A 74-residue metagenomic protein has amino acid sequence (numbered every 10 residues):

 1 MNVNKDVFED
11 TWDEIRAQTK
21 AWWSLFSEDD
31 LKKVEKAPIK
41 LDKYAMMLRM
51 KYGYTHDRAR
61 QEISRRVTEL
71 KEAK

Functional and structural regions predicted by a protein language model:
M1-K74: Intrinsically disordered, low-complexity, hydrophilic segments
